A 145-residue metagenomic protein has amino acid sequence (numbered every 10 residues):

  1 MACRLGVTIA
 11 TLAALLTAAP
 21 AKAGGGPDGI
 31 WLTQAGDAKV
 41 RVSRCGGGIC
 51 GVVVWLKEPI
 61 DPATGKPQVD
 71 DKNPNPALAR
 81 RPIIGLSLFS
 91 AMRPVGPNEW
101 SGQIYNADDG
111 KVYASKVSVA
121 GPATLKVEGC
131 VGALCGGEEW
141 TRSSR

Functional and structural regions predicted by a protein language model:
M1-I9: Bacterial N-terminal signal peptides that target proteins for export
A10-L16: Hydrophobic helical h-region of N-terminal Sec-dependent signal peptides in bacterial secretory/periplasmic proteins
A18-P20: N-terminal signal peptide c-region/cleavage motif recognized by signal peptidases
K22-G24: Boundary of Sec targeting at the N-terminus
P27-D28, Q34-D108, V112-S115: Central antiparallel beta-sheet cores of small beta-barrel/beta-sandwich binding domains
G96, G121-A123: Residue-level recognition of beta-strand termini and adjacent short loop/turns
A114-V117, L125-E138: Short, exposed beta-strand-loop hairpins at the edges of beta-sheets in extracellular/periplasmic proteins
